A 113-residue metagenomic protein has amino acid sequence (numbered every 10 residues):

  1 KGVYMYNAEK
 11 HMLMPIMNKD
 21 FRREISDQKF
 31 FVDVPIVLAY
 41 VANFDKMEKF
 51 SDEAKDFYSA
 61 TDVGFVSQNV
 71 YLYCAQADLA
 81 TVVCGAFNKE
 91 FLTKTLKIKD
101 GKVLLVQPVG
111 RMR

Functional and structural regions predicted by a protein language model:
K1-R113: Acidic, surface-exposed loops and disordered segments
